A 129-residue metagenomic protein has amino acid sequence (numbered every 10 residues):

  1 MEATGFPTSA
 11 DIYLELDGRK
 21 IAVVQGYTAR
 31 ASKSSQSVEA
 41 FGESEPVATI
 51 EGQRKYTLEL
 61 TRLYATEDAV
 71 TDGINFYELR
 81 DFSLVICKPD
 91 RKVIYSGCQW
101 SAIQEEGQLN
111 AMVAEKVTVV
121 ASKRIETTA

Functional and structural regions predicted by a protein language model:
M1-Y64, P89-K116, A129: Solvent-exposed edge beta-strands and adjacent loop segments that serve as assembly or binding interfaces
E39, L84-V85, I125: Short alpha-helical interface elements
E67-A69, T127: Short, cysteine-centered beta-strand-loop-beta hairpins and adjacent loop/turn segments enriched in charged/polar
V70-S96: Short, acidic/charged, Gly/Pro-enriched secondary-structure junctions
V120-T127: Hydrophobic lipid-interacting interfaces of membrane-associated proteins
